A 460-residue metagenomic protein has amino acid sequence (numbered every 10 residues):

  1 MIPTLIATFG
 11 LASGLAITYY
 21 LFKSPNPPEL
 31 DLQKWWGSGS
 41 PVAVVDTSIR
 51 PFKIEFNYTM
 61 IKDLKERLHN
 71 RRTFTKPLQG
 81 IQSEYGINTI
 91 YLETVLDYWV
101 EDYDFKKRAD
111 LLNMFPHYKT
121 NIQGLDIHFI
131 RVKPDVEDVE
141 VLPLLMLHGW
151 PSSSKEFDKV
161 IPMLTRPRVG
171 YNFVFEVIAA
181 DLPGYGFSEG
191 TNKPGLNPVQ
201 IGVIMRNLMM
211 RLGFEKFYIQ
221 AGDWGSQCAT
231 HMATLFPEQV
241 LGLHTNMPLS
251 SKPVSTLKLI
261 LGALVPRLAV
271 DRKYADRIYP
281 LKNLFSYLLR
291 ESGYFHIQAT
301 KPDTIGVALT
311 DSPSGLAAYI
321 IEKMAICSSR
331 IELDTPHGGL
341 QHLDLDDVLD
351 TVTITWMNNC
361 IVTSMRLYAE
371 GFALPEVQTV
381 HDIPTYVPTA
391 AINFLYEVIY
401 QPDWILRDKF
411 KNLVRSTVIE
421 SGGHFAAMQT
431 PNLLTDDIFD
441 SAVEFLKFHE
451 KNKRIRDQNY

Functional and structural regions predicted by a protein language model:
M1-E29: Terminal signal-anchor or tail-anchor transmembrane helices that tether membrane-associated enzymes to cellular
P3-T4, I17-Y20, M163-V174, L212-Y274: Conserved hydrolase catalytic core segment
S13, I17, Q298-Y460: C-terminal subdomain of alpha/beta-hydrolase-fold enzymes, centered on the catalytic histidine and its supporting
W36-R50, R71-F74: Short, contiguous pre-domain boundary segments
M60-K133, N359, T363-V377: Non-catalytic accessory segments flanking enzyme active sites
F105-K107, K155, L182-L196, T230: Glycine-rich "HGGG/HGxG" loop immediately N-terminal to the catalytic nucleophile of the alpha/beta-hydrolase
E137-F187, A442: Conserved HGGG/HGGXW glycine-rich cap/lid loop of the alpha/beta-hydrolase fold
K193-R211: Alpha/beta-hydrolase active-site loop
